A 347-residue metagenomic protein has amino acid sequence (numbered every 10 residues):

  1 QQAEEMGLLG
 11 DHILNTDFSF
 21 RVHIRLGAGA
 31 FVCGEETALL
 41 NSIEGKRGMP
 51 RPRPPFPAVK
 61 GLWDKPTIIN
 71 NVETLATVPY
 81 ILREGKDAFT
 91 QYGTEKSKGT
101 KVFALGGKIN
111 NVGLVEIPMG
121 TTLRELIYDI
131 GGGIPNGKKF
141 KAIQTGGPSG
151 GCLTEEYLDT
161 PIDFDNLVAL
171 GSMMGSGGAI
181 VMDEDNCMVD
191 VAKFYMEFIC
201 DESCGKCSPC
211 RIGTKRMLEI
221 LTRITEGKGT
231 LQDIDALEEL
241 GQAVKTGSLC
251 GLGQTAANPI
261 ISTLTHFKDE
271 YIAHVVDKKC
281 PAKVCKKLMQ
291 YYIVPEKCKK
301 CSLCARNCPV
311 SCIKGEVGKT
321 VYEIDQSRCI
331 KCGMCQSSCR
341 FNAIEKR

Functional and structural regions predicted by a protein language model:
Q1, F20-V22, I134-A169, T265: Terminal amphipathic helices with adjacent charged low-complexity linkers/tails
Q1-M119, G131: Hydrophobic alpha-helical positions that pack around
Q2-T16, P161-Q290, P295, G315-V321: Ferredoxin-type iron-sulfur electron-transfer modules in oxidoreductases and energy-metabolism complexes
S42-P54, E156-M173: Active-site loop ensemble at the mouth of alpha/beta enzyme cores that anchors a bound cofactor
G120-P135: Short amphipathic, charge-patterned alpha-helical segments
S203-K206, K297, S327-R328, S338: Short pre-active-site segment immediately N-terminal to redox-active cysteine/selenocysteine motifs in thiol-based
P209-K215, L303-V321, M334-R347: Iron-sulfur cluster-binding cysteine motifs and their immediate structural context in ferredoxin-like electron-transfer
